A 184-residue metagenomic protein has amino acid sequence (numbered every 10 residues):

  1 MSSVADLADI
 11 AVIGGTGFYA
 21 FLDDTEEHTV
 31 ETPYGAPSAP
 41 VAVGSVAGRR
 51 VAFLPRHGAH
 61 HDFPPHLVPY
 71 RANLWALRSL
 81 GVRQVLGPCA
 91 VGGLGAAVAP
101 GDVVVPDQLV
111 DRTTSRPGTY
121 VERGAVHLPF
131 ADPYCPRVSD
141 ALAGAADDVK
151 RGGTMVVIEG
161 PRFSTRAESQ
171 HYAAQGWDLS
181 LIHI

Functional and structural regions predicted by a protein language model:
S2-F130: Metabolite-binding pocket within alpha/beta catalytic cores that recognizes anionic/polar moieties
V85, K150-R151, S180: A local structural micro-motif
P133-A174: Active-site rim beta-loop-alpha module in soluble metabolic enzymes
G176-D178: Alpha-to-beta junction loops
I182-I184: Conserved small/polar residues in nucleotide/adenosyl-binding loops
